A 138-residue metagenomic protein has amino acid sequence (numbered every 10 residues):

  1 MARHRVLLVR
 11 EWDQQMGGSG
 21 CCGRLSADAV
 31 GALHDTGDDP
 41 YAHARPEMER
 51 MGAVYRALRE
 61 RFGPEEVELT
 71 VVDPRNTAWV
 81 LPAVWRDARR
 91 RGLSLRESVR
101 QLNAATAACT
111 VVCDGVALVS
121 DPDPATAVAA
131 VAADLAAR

Functional and structural regions predicted by a protein language model:
H4-L25, V72-L81: Short, solvent-exposed beta-strand-terminating loops
L8, G18-C22, R96-V99, C109-C113 (+1 more regions): A structural signal for the main folded, soluble domain(s) of proteins
M16-R45: A solvent-exposed, charged loop/short amphipathic helix patch at secondary-structure junctions
T36, R50-L69: Conserved helix-turn-beta segment immediately C-terminal to the redox Cys motif in thioredoxin-like folds
Y41-R56, G92: Well-ordered, non-membrane alpha-helical segments in soluble/globular domains
P64, V71-P74, A137-R138: Charge-dense, helix-prone N-terminal extensions
D73-T106: Thioredoxin-like thiol-disulfide oxidoreductase module
C113-R138: Non-catalytic, surface beta->alpha helical segment in thiol-disulfide oxidoreductase systems
